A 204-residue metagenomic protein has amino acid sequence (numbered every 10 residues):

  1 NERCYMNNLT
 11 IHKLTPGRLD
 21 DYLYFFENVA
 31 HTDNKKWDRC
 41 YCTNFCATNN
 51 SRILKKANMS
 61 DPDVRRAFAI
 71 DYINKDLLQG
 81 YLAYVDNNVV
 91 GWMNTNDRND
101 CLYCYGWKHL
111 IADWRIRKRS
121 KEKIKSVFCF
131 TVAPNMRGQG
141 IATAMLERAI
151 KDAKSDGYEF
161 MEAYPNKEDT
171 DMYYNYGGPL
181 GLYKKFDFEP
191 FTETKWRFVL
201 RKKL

Functional and structural regions predicted by a protein language model:
E2-K55: Conserved N-terminal entry element of GNAT/NAT acetyltransferase domains
Y22, L78-M93: Conserved beta-hairpin
F25-C40, M93-Y105, D152-A153: Short, solvent-exposed beta-strand-terminating loops
C40-L78: Active-site rim helix/loop that mediates acceptor-substrate recognition in acyltransferases
D71, K75, N88-C129, Y174-Y176: Conserved acyl-donor/pantetheine-binding loop and adjacent beta-alpha core of acyl/acetyltransferases and related
K123-V127, R137, A153-M172: Conserved GNAT acetyl-CoA-binding A-motif
V127-V132, G138-K154: Conserved acetyl-CoA-binding loop-helix of GNAT-fold acetyltransferases
S155-E159, E168-E193: Conserved active-site alpha-helix within GNAT-family acetyltransferase domains
